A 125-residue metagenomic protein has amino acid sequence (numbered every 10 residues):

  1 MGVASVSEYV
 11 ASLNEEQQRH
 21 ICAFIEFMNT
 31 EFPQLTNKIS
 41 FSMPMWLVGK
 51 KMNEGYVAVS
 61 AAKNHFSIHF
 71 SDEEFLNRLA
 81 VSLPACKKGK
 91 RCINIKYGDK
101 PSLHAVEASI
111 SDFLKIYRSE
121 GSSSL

Functional and structural regions predicted by a protein language model:
M1-L125: Charge-dense, helix-prone N-terminal extensions
